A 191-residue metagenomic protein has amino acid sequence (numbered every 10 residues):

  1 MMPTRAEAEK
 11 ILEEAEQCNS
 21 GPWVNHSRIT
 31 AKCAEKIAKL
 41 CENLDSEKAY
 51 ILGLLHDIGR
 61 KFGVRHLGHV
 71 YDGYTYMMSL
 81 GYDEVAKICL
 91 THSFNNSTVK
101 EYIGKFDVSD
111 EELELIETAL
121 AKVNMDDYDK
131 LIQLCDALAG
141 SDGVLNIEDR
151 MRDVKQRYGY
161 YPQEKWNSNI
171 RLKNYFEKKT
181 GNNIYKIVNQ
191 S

Functional and structural regions predicted by a protein language model:
M1-R5, S27: Conserved N-terminal diphosphate/IPP-binding helix and adjacent helical/loop segment of trans-prenyltransferase domains
R5-N19: Generic N-terminal amphipathic, Lys/Arg-enriched alpha-helix
E7, E42, E101, R157 (+1 more regions): Active-site helical microenvironments for divalent-metal-assisted chemistry
E13, L40-V154: Divalent metal-dependent catalytic cores for phosphoryl transfer on phosphate-bearing substrates
P22-V24: A short, charge-rich alpha-helical start-of-domain segment used by transcription regulators
Y160-S191: Charged phosphate-binding loop/patch that engages nucleotide di/tri-phosphates or the phosphate backbone of nucleic
